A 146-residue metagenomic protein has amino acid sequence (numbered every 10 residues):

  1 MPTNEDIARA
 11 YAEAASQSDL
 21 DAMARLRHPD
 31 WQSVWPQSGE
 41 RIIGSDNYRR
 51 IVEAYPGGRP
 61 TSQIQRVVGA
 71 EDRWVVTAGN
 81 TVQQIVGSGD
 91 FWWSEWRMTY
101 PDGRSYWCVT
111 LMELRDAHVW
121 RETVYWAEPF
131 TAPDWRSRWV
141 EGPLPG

Functional and structural regions predicted by a protein language model:
M1-G146: C-terminal and inter-domain tail/linker signature
